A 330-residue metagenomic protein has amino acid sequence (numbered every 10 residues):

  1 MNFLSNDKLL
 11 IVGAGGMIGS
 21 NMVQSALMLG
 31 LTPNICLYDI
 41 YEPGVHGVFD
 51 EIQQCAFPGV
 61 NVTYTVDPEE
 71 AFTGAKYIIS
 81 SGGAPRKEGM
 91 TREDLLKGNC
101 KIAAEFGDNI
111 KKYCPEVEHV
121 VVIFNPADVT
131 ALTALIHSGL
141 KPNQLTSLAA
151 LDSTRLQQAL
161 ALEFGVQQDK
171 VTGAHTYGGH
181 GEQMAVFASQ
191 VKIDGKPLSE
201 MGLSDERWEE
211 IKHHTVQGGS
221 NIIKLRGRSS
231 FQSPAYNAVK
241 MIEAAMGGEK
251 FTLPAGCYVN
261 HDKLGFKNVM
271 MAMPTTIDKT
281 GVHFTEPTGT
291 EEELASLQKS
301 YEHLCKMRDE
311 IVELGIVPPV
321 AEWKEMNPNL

Functional and structural regions predicted by a protein language model:
N6, L31-A75, D309-V312, I316: Conserved N-terminal Rossmann-fold NAD(P) cofactor-binding segment
K8-L9, V120: Conserved hydrophobic helix-helix packing surfaces used for dimerization/oligomerization
G15: Conserved glycine-rich cofactor-binding loop
G19-S20: N-terminal Rossmann-fold NAD(P) dinucleotide-binding loop
M28-N34, G139-P142: Conserved S-adenosyl-L-methionine
C55-H119: Rossmann-like NAD(P)-binding element
T91-A159: Rossmann-like NAD(P)(H) cofactor-binding subdomain of soluble oxidoreductases
S138-N143, S153-L330: C-terminal substrate-binding/catalytic lobe of Rossmann-fold NAD(P)-dependent dehydrogenases
